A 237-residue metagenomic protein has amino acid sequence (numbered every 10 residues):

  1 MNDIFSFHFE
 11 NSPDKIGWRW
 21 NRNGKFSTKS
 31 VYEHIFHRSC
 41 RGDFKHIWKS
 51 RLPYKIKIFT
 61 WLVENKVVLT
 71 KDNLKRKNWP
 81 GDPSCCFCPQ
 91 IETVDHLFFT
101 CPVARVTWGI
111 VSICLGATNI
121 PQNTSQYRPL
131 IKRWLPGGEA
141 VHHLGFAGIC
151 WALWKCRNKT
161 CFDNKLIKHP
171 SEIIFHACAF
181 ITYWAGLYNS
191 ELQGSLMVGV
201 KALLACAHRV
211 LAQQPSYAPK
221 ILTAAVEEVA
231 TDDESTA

Functional and structural regions predicted by a protein language model:
M1-A237: Charged boundary/loop elements
